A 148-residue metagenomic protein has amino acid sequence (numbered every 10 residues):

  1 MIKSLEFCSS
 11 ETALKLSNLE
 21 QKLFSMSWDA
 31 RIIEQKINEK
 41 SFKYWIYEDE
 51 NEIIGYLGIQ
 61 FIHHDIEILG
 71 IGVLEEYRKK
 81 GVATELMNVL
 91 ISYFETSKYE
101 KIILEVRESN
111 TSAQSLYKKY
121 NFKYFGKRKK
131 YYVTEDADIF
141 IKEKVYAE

Functional and structural regions predicted by a protein language model:
S4-E76, M87-V89, Y93, E143-A147: Acetyl-CoA-dependent GNAT
L74-K80, E108-T111: Active-site acidic-Proline motif in GNAT/NAT acetyltransferases
G81, K98, N121: Short glycine-rich hinge loops at helix-strand junctions in the catalytic core of two-component histidine kinases
T84: Residues forming the Rossmann-fold NAD(P)(H) cofactor-binding site
M87, N110-A113, K130-E135: Short glycine/proline-centered loop/turn elements that form peptide/ligand docking sites
F94-E105: Conserved GNAT acetyl-CoA-binding A-motif
E105, K118, K123-I139: Conserved catalytic-core motifs of GNAT/GCN5-like acyltransferases
